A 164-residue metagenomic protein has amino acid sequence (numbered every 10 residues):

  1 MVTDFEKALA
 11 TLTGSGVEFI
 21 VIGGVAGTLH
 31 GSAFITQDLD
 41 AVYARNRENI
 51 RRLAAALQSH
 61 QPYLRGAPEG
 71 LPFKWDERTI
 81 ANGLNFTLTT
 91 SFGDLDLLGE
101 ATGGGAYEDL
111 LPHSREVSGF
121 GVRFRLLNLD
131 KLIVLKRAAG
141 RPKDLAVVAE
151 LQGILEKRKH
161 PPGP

Functional and structural regions predicted by a protein language model:
M1-P164: Compositionally biased terminal segments of proteins
